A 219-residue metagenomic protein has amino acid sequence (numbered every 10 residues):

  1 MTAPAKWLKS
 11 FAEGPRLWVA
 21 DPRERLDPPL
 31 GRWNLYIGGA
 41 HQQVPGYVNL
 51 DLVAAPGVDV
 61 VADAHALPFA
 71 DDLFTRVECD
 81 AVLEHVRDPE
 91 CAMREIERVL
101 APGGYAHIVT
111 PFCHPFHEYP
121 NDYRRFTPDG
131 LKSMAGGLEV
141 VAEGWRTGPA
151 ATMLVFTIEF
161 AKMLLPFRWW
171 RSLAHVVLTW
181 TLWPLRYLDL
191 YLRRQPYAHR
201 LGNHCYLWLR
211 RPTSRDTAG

Functional and structural regions predicted by a protein language model:
M1-E24: Class I SAM-dependent methyltransferase Rossmann-like catalytic core, especially the SAM/SAH-binding loop
K9, E13, L83, P196: Charge-dense, low-complexity intrinsically disordered segments
P15, R215-G219: Short, intrinsically disordered terminal tails adjacent to the first/last structured region
L17-V19, V58-D59, L188-Y191: Short gly/ser/thr-rich secondary-structure transition/capping motifs
P22-H117, T127-D129, W208-R211: Conserved SAM-binding loop
E90-C91, E95, Y105-T213: S-adenosyl-L-methionine-dependent methyltransferase catalytic module, highlighting the catalytic core
